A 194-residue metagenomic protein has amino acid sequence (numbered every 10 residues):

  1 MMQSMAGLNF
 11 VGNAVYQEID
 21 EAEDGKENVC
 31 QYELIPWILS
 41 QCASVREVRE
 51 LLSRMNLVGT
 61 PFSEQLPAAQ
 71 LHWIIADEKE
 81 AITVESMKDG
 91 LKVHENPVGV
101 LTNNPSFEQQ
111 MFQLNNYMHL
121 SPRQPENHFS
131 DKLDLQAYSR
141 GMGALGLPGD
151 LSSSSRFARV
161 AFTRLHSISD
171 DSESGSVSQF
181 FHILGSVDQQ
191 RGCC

Functional and structural regions predicted by a protein language model:
M1, N13-S40, A76-C194: C-terminal, well-structured catalytic/ligand-binding subdomain of enzymes
M1-Q3, A69: Cofactor- and metal-binding active-site motifs of prokaryotic enzymes that mediate redox/radical or nucleophilic
S4-N9: Beta-strand-turn-beta hairpins that frame and shape the catalytic cleft of phosphate-ester-processing enzymes
E18-I19, G25-L71: Intrinsically disordered, low-complexity linker/loop segments enriched in Gly/Pro and charged/polar residues
